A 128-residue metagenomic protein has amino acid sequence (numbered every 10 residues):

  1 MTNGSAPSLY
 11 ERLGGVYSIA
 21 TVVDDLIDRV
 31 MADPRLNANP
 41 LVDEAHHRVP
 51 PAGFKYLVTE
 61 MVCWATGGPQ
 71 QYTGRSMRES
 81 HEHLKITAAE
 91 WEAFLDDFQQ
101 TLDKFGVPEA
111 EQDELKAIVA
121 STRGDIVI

Functional and structural regions predicted by a protein language model:
M1-I128: Core of compact, soluble alpha-helical bundle domains
